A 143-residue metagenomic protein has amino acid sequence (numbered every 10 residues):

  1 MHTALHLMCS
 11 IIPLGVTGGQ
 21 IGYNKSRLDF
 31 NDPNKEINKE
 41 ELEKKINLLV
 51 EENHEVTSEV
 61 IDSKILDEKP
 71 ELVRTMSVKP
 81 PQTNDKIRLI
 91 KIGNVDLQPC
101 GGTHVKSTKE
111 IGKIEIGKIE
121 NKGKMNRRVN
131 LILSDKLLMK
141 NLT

Functional and structural regions predicted by a protein language model:
M1-T143: Active-/binding-site microenvironments in catalytic and ligand-binding cores
